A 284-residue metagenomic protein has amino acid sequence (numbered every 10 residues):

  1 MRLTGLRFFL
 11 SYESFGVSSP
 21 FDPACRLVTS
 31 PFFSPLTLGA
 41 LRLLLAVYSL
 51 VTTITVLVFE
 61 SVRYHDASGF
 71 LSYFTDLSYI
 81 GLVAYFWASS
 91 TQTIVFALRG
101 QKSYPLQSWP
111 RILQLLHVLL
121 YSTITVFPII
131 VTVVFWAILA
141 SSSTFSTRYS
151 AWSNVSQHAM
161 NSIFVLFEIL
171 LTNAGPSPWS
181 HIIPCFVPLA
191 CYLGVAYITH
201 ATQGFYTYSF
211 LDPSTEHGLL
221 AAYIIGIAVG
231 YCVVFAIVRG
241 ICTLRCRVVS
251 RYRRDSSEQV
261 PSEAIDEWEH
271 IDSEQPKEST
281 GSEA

Functional and structural regions predicted by a protein language model:
M1-V28, S103-L106, R251-A284: Non-transmembrane, juxtamembrane loop and terminal tail segments of multi-pass eukaryotic membrane proteins
R2-G100, P105: Early transmembrane hairpin module of multi-pass membrane proteins
F33-T37, Q203-R239, E258-A264: Membrane-interface transmembrane-helix boundary segments in multi-pass integral membrane proteins
S34-S49, S68-S89, R111-P128, T147-N161 (+2 more regions): Transmembrane alpha-helices of multi-pass eukaryotic membrane proteins
T53-L77, F135-N154, I169-I183, I198-A221: Membrane-lumen (extracellular) interface motif
A88, Q92, I130-L139, C191-Q203: C-terminal TM-helix exit segments that contain a strictly Trp-centered aromatic cap at the helix terminus
S90-L98, V233-D255: Transmembrane-helix exit/juxtamembrane "anchor" motif
